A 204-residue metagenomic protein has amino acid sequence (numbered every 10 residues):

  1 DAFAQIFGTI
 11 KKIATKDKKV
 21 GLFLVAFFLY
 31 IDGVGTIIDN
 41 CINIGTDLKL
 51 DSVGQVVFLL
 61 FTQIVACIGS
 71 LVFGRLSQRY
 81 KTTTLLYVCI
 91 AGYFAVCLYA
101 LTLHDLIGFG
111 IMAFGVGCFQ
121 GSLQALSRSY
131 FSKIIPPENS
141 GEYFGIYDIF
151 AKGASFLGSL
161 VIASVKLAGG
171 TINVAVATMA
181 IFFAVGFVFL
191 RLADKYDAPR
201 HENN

Functional and structural regions predicted by a protein language model:
D1-L24: Juxtamembrane intracellular "pre-TM" segments in multi-pass secondary transporters
D39-Q55: Short amphipathic helix-loop junctions that connect adjacent transmembrane helices in Major Facilitator Superfamily/SLC
I68-T82, K166: Helix-to-loop junctions at the C-terminal end of transmembrane segments in multipass secondary transporters
T84-Y99: Structural signature of the two symmetry-related core transmembrane helices
L101-M112: Helix-loop junctions at membrane interfaces in 12-TM secondary transporters
S122-I135: Intracellular juxtamembrane helix-capping segments at the cytosolic ends of symmetry-related transmembrane helices
S164-F183: A membrane-interface helix-boundary motif in multi-pass transporters
A177-N204: Multi-pass alpha-helical transporter architecture, strongest for 12-TM Major Facilitator/SLC carriers used
